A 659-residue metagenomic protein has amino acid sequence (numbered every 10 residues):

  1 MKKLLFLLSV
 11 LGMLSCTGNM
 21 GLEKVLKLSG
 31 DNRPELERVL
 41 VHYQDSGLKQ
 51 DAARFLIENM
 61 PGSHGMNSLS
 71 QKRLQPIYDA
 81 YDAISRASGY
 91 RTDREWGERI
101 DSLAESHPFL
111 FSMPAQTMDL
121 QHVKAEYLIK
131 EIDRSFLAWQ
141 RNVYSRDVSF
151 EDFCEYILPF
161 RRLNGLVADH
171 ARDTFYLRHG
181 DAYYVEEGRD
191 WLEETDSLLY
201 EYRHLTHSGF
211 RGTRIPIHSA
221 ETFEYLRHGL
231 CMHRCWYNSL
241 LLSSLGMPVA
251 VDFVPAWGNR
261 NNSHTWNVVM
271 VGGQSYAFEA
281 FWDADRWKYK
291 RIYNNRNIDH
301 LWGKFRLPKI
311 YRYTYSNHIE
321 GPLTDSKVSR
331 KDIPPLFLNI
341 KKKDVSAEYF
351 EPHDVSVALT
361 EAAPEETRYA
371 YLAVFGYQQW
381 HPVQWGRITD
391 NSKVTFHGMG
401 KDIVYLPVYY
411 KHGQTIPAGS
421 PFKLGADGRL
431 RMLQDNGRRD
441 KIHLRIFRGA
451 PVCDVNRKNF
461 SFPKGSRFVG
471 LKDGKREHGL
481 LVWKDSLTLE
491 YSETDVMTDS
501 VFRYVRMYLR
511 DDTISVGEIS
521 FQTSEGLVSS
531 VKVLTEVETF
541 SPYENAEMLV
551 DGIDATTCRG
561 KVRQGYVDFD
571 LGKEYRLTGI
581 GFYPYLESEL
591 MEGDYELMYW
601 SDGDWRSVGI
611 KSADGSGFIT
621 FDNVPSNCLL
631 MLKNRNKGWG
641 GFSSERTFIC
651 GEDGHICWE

Functional and structural regions predicted by a protein language model:
L14-S15: C-terminal motif of bacterial Sec signal peptides marking the signal peptidase cleavage site
E23-G30, H42-Y43, A182-E194, Y200-E201 (+2 more regions): Hydrophobic/aromatic-rich core segments of domains that either
K27, R38, S46-L226: Secondary-structure boundary elements
G209-G212, S244, P255-R260, V269-P417 (+5 more regions): His-Asp-centered catalytic microenvironments across diverse enzyme cores, prominently the transglutaminase-like
Y276-A277, Y377-R387, T415-A418, G474-K484 (+3 more regions): Surface-exposed loop/edge segments in extracytoplasmic proteins
D390-M399, E490-M497, F569, S616-V624: Exposed aromatic-hydrophobic patches
K401-I403, M497-D511, D622-K637: Noncatalytic modules at the cell exterior or secretory-pathway interfaces, chiefly beta-strand-rich lectin/adhesion
R438-Y491, M497-S500, D512-L577, Y583-M591 (+1 more regions): Disordered, acidic Ser/Thr/Pro-rich linker "stalks" and the adjacent N-terminal cap of the next globular domain
